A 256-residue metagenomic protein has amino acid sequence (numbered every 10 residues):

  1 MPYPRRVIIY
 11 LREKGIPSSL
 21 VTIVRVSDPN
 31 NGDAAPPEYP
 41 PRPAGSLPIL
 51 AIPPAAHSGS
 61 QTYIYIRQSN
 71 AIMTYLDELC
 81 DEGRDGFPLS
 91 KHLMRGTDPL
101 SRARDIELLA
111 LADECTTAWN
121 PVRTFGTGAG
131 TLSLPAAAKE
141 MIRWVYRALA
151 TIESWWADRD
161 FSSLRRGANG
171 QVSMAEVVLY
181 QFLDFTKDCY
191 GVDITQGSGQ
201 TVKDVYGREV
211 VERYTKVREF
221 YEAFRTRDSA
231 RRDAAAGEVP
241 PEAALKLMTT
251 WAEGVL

Functional and structural regions predicted by a protein language model:
M1-L11, E176-V177, D188, R227: Short, thiol/selenol-centered motifs that function as redox-active sites or metal-ligating centers
P2-K139: GST-like domain detector, emphasizing the conserved glutathione-binding G-site in the N-terminal thioredoxin-like
I8, I194-S198, A236: Structured alpha-helical bundle/scaffold domains in large eukaryotic membrane-trafficking regulators
R25, R231-A243: Acidic carboxylate-rich catalytic motifs and surrounding loops in phosphoryl-/glycosyl-chemistry enzymes
E82-D85, R232, L245-L256: Eukaryotic N-terminal low-complexity, Ser/Thr- and Lys/Arg-rich leader segments that predominantly function as
D85-G96, S163-R166, R232-A236: Short, hydrophobic secondary-structure boundary micro-motifs
T97-D105, P240-G254: Amphipathic alpha-helical surface "interface" segments used for docking/oligomerization or membrane association within
L100, R104-T226: GST-like fold's C-terminal all-alpha helical module
